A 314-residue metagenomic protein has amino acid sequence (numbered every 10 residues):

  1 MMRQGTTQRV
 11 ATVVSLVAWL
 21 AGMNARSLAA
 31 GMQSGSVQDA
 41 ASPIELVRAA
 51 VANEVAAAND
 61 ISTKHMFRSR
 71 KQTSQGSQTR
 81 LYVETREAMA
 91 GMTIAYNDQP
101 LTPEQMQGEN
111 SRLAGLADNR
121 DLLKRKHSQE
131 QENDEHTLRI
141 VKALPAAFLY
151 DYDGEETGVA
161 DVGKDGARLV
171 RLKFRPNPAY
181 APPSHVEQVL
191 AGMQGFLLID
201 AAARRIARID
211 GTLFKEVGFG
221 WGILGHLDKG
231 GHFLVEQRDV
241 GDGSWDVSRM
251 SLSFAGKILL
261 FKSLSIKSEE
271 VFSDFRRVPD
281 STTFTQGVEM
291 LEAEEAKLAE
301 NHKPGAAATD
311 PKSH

Functional and structural regions predicted by a protein language model:
M1-T7: N-terminal secretory signal peptides that target proteins for export/translocation
A11-G22: Bacterial N-terminal signal peptides
M23-Q33: Signal peptide processing junction and immediate N-terminal pro/mature segment of secreted/exported proteins
G31-Q194, A201-A207, T212-G231, D239-D246 (+1 more regions): Structured extracytoplasmic
R249: Conserved active-site loop/cleft motifs that coordinate metal ions or position small ligands
